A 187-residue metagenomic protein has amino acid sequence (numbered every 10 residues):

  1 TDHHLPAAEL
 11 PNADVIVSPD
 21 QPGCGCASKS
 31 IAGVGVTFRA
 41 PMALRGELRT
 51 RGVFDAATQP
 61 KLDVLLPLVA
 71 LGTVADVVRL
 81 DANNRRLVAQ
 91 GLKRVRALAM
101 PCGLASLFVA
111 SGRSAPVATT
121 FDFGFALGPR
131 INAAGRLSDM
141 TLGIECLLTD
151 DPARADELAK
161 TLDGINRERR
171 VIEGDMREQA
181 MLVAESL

Functional and structural regions predicted by a protein language model:
T1-H3, A75: Active-site flanking residues adjacent to catalytic metal/cofactor-binding acidic residues
H3-N12: Short, glycine/polar-rich helix-capping loops at beta-to-alpha or helix-loop-helix junctions that flank or form
L10, I31-V34, F38, R85-A89 (+1 more regions): Amphipathic alpha-helical transducer elements in NTP-driven molecular machines
N12-F54, L62-V74: Short alpha-helices
G46-L187: Hydrophobic helix-and-loop "lid/oligomerization" segment in the mid-to-C-terminal part of catalytic domains
